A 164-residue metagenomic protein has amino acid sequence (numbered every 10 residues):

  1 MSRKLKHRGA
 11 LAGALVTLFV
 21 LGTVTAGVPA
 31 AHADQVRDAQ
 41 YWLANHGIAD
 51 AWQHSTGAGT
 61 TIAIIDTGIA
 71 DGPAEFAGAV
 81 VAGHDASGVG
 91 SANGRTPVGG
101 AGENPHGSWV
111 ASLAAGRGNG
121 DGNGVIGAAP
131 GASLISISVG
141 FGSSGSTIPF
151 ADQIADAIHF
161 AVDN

Functional and structural regions predicted by a protein language model:
S2-T60, A74-E75: Protease zymogen maturation seam
L18-V20, T96-V98, I154, N164: Proteins with a high burden of low-complexity, intrinsically disordered sequence enriched in S/T/G/P/A and R, requiring
H32-D34, A70, A86: A structural boundary signal for the start of the first folded domain, especially the loop/turn and N-capping region
G47-A51, D121-N123, A155-A157: A generic local structural motif
W52-I62, I69-A82, T96-F150: Subtilisin-like serine protease catalytic core
S112, T147-N164: Substrate-binding/charge-relay-adjacent region of secreted/lumenal peptidase catalytic domains
